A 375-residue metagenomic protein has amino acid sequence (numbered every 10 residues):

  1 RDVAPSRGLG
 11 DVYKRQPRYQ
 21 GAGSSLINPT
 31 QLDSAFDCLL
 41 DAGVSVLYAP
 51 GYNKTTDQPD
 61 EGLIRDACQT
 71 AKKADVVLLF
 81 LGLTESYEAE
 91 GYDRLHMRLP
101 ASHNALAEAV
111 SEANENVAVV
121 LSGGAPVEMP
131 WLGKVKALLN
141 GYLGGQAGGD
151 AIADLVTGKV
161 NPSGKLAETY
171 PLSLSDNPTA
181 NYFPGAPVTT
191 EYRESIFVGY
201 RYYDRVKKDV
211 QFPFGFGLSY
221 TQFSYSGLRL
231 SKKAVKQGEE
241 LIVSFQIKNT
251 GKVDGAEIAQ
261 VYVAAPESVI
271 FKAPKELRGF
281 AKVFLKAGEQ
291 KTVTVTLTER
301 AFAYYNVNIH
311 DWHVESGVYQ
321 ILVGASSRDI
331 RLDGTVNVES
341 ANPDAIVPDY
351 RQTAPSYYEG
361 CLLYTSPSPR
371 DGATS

Functional and structural regions predicted by a protein language model:
R1, D11-S34, L40-A42, S122-A256 (+5 more regions): Secreted, periplasmic, or luminal enzymes acting at the cell surface/secretory milieu
D2-Y13, Y364-T374: Single conserved hydrophobic/aromatic residue that forms the stacking wall/gate of nucleotide- or nucleobase-binding
Y19-L63, L83-Y87, A264: Short connector loops at secondary-structure junctions
A49-G133: Hydrophobic helix-and-loop "lid/oligomerization" segment in the mid-to-C-terminal part of catalytic domains
A264-V269, S326: Change "in extracellular beta-sheet-rich domains … of secreted and cell-surface proteins" to "in beta-sheet-rich domains
K272-Y304: Intrinsically disordered, low-complexity Pro/Gly/Ser/Thr-rich segments with frequent PxxP/GP/PP motifs and embedded
R300-E339, P343: Terminal connector regions
E339-Y357: Low-complexity, Pro/Ser/Thr- and charge-rich linker/hinge segments at domain boundaries
